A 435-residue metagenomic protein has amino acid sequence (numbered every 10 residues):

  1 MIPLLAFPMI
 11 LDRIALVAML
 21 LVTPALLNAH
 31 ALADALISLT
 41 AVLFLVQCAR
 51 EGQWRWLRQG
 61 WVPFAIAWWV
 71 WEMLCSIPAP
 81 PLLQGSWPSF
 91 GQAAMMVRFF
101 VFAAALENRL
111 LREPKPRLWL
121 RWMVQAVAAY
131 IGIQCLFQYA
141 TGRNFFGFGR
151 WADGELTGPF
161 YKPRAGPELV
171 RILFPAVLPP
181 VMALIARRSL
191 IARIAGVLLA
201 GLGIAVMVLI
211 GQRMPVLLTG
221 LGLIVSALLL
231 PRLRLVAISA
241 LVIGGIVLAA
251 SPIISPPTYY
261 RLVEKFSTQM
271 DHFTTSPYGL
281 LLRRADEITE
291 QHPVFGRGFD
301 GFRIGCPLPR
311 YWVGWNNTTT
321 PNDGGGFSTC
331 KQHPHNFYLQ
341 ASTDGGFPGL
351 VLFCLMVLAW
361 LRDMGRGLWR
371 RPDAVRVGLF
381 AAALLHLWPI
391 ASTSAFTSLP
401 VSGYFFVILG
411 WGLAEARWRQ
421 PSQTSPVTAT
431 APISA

Functional and structural regions predicted by a protein language model:
M1-P88, N108-L118, W122, A183-I194 (+1 more regions): Transmembrane signal-anchor hairpin modules in multi-pass inner-membrane enzymes, especially those that act on
L16, L39-L45, L223, L241 (+2 more regions): Transmembrane alpha-helices of multi-pass inner-membrane enzymes
A18, V22-T23, V101, L118-W151 (+7 more regions): Alpha-helical transmembrane segments of multi-pass inner-membrane proteins
A31-C48, A93-A104, G166-V177, V216-I224 (+2 more regions): Membrane-embedded alpha-helical segments of multi-pass membrane proteins, especially the transmembrane helices
V42-G52, T219-A240, M364-R371: Perimembrane helix-loop-helix junctions
A126, D344-L384: Hydrophobic transmembrane alpha-helices and their immediate junctions
I133, L209-I210, A227-T275, L281-Q291 (+1 more regions): A membrane-periplasm/extracellular boundary helix in multi-pass inner-membrane enzymes that assemble envelope glycans
G147-E155, S267-T275, D300-T343: Interfacial juxtamembrane loops and adjacent helix segments that form the catalytic/substrate-binding surfaces
